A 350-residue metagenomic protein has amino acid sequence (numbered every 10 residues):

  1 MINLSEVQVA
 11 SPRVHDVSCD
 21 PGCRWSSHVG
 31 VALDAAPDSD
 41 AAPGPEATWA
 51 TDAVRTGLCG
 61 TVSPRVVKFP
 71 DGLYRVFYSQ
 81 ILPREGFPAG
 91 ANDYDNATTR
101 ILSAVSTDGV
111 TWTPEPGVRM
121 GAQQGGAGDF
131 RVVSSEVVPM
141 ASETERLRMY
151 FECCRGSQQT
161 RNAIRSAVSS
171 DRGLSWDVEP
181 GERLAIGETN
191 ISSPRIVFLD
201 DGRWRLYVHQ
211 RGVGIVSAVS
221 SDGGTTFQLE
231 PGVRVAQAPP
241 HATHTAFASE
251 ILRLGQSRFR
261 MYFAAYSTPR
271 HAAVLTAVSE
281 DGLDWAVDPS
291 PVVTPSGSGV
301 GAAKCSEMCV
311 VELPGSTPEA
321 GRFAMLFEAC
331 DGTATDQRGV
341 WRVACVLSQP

Functional and structural regions predicted by a protein language model:
M1-P350: Carbohydrate-active catalytic/glycan-binding domains of CAZyme proteins, especially the secreted or lumenal ectodomains
